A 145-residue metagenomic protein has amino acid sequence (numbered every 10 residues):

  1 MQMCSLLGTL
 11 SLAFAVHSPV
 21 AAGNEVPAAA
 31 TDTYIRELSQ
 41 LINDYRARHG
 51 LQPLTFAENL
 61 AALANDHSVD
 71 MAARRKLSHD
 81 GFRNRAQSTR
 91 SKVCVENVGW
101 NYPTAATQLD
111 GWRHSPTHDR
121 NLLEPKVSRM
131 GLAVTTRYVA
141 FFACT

Functional and structural regions predicted by a protein language model:
S5-A15: Bacterial N-terminal signal peptides
G23-A72: A short alpha-helix/helix-coil micro-patch that ends at or immediately precedes a cysteine
R48-A62, R75-R85, D119-V134: Surface-exposed patches in mature extracellular/periplasmic domains of secreted proteins
A61-Q108: Short, surface-exposed glycine/acidic/tryptophan-bearing loops
Y102-T145: Disulfide-stabilized extracellular recognition modules
